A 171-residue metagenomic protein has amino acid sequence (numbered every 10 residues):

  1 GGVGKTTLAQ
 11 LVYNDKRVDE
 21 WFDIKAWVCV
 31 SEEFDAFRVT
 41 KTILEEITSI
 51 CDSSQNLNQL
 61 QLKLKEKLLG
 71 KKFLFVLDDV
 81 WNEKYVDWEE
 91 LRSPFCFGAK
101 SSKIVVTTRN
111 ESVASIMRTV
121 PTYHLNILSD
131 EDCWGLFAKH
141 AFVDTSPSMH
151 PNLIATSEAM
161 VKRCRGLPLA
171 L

Functional and structural regions predicted by a protein language model:
G1-T7, L69, D130, K162: P-loop NTP-binding cores centered on the Walker
V3, T7-K63, N82, N126: Post-nucleotide-binding-loop coupling segment downstream of the phosphate-binding loop, primarily in RecA-like P-loop
K5-T6, D78, L167: Short, conserved phosphate/pyrophosphate- and ester-handling motifs at nucleotide-, phospho-/glycolipid
T7, S93-C96, M160: Leucine-rich repeat
N14, E32, C96, K162-R165: Tandem alpha-helical RNA-recognition repeat domains
N14-W21, Q59-L128: A conserved switch/coupling segment of P-loop NTPase cores
I43, S49-S54, K100-S102, N110-L171: Non-catalytic, charged helical/coil tracts that couple and regulate nucleotide-powered enzyme cores
